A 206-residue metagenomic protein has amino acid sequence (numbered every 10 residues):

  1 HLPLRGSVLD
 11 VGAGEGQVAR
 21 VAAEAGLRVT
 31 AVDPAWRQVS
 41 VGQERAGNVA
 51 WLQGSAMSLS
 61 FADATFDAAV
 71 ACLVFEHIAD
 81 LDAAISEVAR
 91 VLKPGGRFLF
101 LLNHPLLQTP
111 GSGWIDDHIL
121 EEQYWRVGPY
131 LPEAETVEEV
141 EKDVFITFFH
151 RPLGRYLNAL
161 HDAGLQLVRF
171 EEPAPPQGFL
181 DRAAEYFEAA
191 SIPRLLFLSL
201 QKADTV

Functional and structural regions predicted by a protein language model:
H1-R5: Conserved alpha-helix/loop element of class I SAM-dependent methyltransferases that forms part of the SAM/SAH-binding
S7-V11, E15-S58: Class I SAM-dependent methyltransferase SAM/SAH-binding core
M57-A68: A short acidic, Gly/Pro-enriched loop at the edge of an enzyme's catalytic core that lines a small-molecule cofactor
A68-D80: A short SAM/SAH-binding and catalytic strip from SAM-dependent methyltransferases
D82-P94: A short glycine-rich, Lys/Arg-flanked "PGG" loop and its adjoining helix->strand segment in the class I
R97-A134: Conserved class I S-adenosyl-L-methionine
L106-T109, D116, V140-G154: Acceptor-substrate binding/catalytic loop of class I
A134, F148-F170: Short alpha-helix
